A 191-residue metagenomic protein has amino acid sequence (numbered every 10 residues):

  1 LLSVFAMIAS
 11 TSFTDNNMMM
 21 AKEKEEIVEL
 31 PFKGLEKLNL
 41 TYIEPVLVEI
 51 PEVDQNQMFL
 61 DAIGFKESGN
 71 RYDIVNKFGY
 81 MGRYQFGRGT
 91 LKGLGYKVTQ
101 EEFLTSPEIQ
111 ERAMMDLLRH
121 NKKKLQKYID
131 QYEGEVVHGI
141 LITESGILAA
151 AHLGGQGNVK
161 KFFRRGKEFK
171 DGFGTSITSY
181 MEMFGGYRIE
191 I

Functional and structural regions predicted by a protein language model:
L1-M58, T178-I191: N-terminal secretory targeting signals
E44-V46, Y72-I74, E133-G134: A short, structure-level motif marking secondary-structure boundaries and short turns
E49-Q57, N76-Y84, F103-E111, L141-S145 (+1 more regions): Solvent-exposed, acidic/flexible segments
D54-R71, M114, L148-G155: Short, functionally critical alpha-helical segments immediately adjacent to catalytic or ligand/cofactor-binding
N70-V75, K92-L94, K161: Short, solvent-exposed loop/turn elements at domain surfaces
K77-K97, L118, H152: Substrate-binding/active-site groove segments that recognize and process beta-1,4-linked N-acetyl-hexosamine
Y96-S145, L153-K160: Alpha-helical segment that forms one wall of the substrate-binding/catalytic cleft in peptidoglycan-active domains
V137-I191: Catalytic and substrate-binding regions of cell-wall glycan-acting enzymes that process beta-1,4-linked
